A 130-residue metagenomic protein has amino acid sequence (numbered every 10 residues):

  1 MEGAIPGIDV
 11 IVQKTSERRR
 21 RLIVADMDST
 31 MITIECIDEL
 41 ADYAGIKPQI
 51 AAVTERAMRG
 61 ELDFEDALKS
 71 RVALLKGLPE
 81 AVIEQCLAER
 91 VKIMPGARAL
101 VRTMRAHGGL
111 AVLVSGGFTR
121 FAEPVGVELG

Functional and structural regions predicted by a protein language model:
M1-A25: Non-catalytic pre-domain segments flanking phosphatase-related domains
S16-R18, D28-G130: Alpha-helical substrate-recognition element adjacent to the catalytic core
